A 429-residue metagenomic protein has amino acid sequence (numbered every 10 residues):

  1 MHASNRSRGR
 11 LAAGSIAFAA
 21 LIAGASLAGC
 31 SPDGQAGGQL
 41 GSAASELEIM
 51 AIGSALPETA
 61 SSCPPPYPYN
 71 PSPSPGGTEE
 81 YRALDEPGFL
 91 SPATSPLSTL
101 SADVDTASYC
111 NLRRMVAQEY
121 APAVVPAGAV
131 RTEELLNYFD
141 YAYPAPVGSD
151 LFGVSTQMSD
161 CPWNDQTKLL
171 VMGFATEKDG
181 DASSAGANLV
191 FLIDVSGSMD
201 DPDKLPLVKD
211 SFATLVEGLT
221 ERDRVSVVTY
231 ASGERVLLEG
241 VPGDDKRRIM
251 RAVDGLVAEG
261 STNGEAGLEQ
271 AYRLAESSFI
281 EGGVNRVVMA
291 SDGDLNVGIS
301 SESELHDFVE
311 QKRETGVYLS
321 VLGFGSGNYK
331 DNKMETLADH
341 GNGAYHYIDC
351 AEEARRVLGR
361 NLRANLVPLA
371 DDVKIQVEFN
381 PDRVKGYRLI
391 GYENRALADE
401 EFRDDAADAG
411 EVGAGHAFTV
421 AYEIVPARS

Functional and structural regions predicted by a protein language model:
M1-G9: N-terminal secretory signal peptides that target proteins for export/translocation
R8-I22: Sec-dependent N-terminal signal peptides
A25-G29: C-terminal motif of bacterial Sec signal peptides marking the signal peptidase cleavage site
S31-G38, F152-V373, E400: Exposed acidic/Ser/Thr-rich ligand/metal-binding surfaces
S31-S54: Short, low-complexity, disordered segments immediately C-terminal to signal peptides in bacterial exported proteins
I52-C110, R114, A123-A129, P146-T156 (+9 more regions): An acidic, Ser/Thr-enriched
A123-Y141: Extracytoplasmic
